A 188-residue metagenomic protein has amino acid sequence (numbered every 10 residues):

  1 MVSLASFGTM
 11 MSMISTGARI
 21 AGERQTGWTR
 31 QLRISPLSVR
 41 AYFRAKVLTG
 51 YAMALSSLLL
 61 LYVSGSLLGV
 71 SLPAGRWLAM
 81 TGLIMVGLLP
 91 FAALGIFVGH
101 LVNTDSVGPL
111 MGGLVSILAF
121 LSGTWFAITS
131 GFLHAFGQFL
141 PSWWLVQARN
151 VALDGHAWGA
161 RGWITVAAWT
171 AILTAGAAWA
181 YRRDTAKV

Functional and structural regions predicted by a protein language model:
M1-R19: Long, hydrophobic alpha-helical segments
M13-L37: Transmembrane helix boundary and interhelical loop/hinge segments in multi-pass membrane proteins
R33, L37, L68, V102 (+1 more regions): Short helix-loop-helix connector
V39-L110, G159-W163, A167, I172-T174: Alpha-helical transmembrane segments and their short interhelical loops
G65-S66, V70, I96-H100, G123 (+4 more regions): Transmembrane helix-loop junction
L101-F139: Transmembrane helix segments
T124-W163: Short hydrophobic, aromatic-rich alpha-helical segments embedded in or entering the lipid bilayer of multi-pass
Q147-V188: Alpha-helical transmembrane segments of multi-pass membrane transporters/translocases
